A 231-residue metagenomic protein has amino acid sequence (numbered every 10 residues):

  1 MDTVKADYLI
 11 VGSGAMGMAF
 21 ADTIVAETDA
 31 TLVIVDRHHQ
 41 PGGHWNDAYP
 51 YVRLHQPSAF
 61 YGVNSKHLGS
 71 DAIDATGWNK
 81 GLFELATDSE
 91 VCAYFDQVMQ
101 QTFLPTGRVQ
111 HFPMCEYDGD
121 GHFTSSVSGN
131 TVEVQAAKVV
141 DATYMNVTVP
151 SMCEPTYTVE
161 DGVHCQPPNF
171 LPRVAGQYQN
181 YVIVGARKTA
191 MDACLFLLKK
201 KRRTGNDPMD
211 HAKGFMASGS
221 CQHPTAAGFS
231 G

Functional and structural regions predicted by a protein language model:
D2-P41, V139-G231: Rossmann-like dinucleotide-binding core of oxidoreductases
T3, T131-Q135: Glycine-rich phosphate-binding loop signature in dinucleotide/nucleotide-binding domains
V25-D29, Y51, T102-V109: Short, charged helix-to-loop "capping" segments that act as catalytic/coupling loops
R37-Y94, D210-G231: Glycine-rich active-site loop/strand segments that organize a redox cofactor
H67, V98-T102, T143: Generic hydrophobic/packing signal
S89-H111: Helical element adjacent to the flavin cofactor pocket in flavoenzyme catalytic cores
G107-T124: A conserved short coil-to-beta-strand element within the FAD-binding core of flavoproteins
H122-V127, D141: Acidic/polar residues at beta-strand termini and the immediately following turn/coil
